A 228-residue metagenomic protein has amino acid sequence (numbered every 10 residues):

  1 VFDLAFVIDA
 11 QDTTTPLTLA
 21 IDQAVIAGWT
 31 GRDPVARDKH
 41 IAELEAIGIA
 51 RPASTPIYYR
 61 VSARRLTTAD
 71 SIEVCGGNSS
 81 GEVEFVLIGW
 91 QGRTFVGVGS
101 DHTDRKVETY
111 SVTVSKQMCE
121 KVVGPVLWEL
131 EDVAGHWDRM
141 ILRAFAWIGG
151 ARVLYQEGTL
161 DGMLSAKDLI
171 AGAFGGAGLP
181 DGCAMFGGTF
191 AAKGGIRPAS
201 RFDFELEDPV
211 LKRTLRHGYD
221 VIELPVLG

Functional and structural regions predicted by a protein language model:
V1-P180, A184, A191-G228: Catalytic-core "active-site belt" of small-molecule-metabolizing enzymes, emphasizing His/Asp/Glu-rich regions
